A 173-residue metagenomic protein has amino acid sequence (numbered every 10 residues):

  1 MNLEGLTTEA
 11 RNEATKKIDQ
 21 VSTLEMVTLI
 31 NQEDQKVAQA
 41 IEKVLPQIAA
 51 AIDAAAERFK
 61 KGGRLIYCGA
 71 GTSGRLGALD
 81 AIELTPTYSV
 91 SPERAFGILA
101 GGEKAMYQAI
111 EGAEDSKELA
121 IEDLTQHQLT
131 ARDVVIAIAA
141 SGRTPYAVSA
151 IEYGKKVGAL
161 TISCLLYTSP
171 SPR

Functional and structural regions predicted by a protein language model:
M1-A40: Cofactor-/ligand-binding subdomain signature composed of acidic, glycine-rich, tryptophan-containing flexible loops
K43-E57: A short, well-structured juxtamembrane/interface segment
A56-E103: Active-site cofactor/substrate anionic-group-binding motifs, chiefly glycine- and Lys/Arg-rich phosphate-binding loops
G63-T72, A131-R143: A short, small-residue-rich loop immediately preceding and capping a beta-strand
S73-L79, G142-A150: Short glycine/serine/threonine-rich phosphate/pyrophosphate-binding segments that cradle anionic phosphate groups
T85, S89-V135: Glycine-rich oxoanion-binding loops at beta->alpha junctions
I151-K155: Surface-exposed amphipathic alpha-helices with a cationic face
Y167-R173: Conserved small/polar residues in nucleotide/adenosyl-binding loops
